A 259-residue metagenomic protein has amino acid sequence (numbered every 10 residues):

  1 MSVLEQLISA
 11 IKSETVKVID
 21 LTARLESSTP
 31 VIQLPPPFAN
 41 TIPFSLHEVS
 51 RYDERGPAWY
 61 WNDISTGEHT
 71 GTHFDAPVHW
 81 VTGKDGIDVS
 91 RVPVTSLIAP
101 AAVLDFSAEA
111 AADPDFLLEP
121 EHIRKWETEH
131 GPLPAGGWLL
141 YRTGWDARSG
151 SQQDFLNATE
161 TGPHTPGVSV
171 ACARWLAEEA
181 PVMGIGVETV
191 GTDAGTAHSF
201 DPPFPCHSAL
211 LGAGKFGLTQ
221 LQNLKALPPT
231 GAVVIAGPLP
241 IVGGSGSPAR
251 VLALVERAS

Functional and structural regions predicted by a protein language model:
M1-S259: Active-/binding-site microenvironments in catalytic and ligand-binding cores
